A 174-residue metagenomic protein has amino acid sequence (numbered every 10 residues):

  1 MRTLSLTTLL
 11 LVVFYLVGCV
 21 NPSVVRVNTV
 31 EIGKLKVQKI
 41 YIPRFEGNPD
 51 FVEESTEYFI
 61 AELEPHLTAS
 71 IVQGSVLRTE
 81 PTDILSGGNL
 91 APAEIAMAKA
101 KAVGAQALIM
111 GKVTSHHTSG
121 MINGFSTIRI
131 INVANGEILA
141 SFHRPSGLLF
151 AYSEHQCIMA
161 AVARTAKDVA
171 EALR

Functional and structural regions predicted by a protein language model:
M1-S5: Positively charged n-region of N-terminal signal peptides that target proteins for export
T7-V17: Bacterial N-terminal signal peptides
C19-Q38, E54-E57, K99-V103, S115-F125 (+1 more regions): C-terminal/domain-edge helix-coil "capping" segments
Q38-K39, P43-V103, E137, A172: N-terminal segment of the mature soluble domain
G104-L108: Conserved acidic residues
G111: Hydrophobic beta-sheet segments that form the core/acyl-binding groove of ACP/CoA-dependent acyl-chain-processing
